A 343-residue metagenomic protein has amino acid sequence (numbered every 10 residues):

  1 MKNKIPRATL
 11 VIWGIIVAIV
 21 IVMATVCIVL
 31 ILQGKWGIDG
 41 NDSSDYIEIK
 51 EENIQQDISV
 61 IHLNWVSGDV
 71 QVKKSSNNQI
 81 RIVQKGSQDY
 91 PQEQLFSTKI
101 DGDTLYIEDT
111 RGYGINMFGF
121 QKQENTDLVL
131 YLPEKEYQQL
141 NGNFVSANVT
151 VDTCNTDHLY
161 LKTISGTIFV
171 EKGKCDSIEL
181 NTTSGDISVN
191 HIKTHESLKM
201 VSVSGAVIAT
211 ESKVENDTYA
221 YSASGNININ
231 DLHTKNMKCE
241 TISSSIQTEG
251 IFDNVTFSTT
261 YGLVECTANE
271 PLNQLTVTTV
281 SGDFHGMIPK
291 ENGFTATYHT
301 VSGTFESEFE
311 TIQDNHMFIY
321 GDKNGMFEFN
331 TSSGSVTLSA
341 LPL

Functional and structural regions predicted by a protein language model:
M1-T9: N-terminal Lys/Arg-rich, disordered targeting/topogenic segments
I12-V29: Hydrophobic membrane-insertion alpha-helices, especially the h-region of bacterial N-terminal signal peptides
L30-T110, G119-K162, T167-K172, S177-E179 (+5 more regions): Short linear S-[DN]-x-LW-Φ motif typified by the pepsin-like aspartic protease active-site region
Y113-Q123, D314-F318: An anionic, turn-rich surface loop/hairpin at beta-sheet edges that serves as a generic interaction/coordination patch
E171, I178, I187-L343: Short, surface-exposed interaction patches in beta-rich subdomains that mediate adhesion/assembly near membranes
